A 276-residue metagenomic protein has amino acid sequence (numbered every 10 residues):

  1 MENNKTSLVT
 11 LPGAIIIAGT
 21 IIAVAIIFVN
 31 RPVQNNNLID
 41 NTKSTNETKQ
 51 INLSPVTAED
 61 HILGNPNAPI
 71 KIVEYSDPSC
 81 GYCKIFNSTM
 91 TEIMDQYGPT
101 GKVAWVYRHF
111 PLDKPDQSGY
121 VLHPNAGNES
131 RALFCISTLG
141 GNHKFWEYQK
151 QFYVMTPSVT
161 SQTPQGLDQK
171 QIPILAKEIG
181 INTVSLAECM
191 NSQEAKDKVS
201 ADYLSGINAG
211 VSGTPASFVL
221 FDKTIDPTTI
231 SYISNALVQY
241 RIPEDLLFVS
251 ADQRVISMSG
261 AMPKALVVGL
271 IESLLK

Functional and structural regions predicted by a protein language model:
E2-N30, Y75, K170-K276: C-terminal cap of thioredoxin/glutaredoxin-like
V24, K49-L53, E59, P124-N128 (+1 more regions): Extracytoplasmic/periplasmic mature domains of Sec-exported, cell-envelope-associated bacterial proteins
P32-H61: N-terminal, intrinsically disordered, polar/charged segments of Gram-positive cell-envelope systems that serve as
N46, D116, G127, C135 (+3 more regions): Functionally engaged cysteine thiol sites
E59, K71, P215-A216: Conserved beta-strand and immediately adjacent loop positions that scaffold enzyme active sites
D60-A68: Short beta-strand-to-loop junctions in surface cap/lid or active-site-entrance loops
A68, V73, P78, K84-K177 (+3 more regions): Structural alpha/beta surface segment adjacent to cysteine/selenocysteine redox centers across thiol/disulfide enzymes
